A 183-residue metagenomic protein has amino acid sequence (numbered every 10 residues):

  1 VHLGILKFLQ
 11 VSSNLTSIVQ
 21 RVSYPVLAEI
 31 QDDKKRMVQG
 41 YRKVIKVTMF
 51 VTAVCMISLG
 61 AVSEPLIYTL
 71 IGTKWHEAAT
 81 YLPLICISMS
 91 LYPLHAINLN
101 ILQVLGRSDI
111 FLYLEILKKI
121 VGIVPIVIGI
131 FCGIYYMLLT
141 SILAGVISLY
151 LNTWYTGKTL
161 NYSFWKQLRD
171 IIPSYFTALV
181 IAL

Functional and structural regions predicted by a protein language model:
V1, A79, G106-D109, E115-Y150 (+3 more regions): Membrane-interface helix-loop junctions in multi-pass transport and translocation proteins
L3-E115: Specific pore-lining/lateral-gate transmembrane helices of multi-pass inner-membrane transport and insertion machines
K7, I45, M49, L112 (+3 more regions): Hydrophobic, aromatic-rich alpha-helical transmembrane segments and their membrane-interface anchor motifs
Q10-N14, V47, M56, P93 (+4 more regions): Hydrophobic transmembrane alpha-helices of multi-pass small-molecule transporters
V22, V26-Q39, T156-Y175: Interhelical loop/hinge segments that connect adjacent transmembrane helices in multipass membrane
K43, E77-Y81, M137, K166-D170 (+2 more regions): Residue-level signature of transmembrane alpha-helical entry/exit and packing/kink sites in multi-pass membrane
F50-V51, L84, L114, T140 (+3 more regions): Alpha-helical transmembrane segments of MFS and MFS-like solute carriers/permeases
V54-S63, I130, T140, I181-A182: Hydrophobic alpha-helical transmembrane segments that constitute the membrane-spanning cores of multi-pass membrane
